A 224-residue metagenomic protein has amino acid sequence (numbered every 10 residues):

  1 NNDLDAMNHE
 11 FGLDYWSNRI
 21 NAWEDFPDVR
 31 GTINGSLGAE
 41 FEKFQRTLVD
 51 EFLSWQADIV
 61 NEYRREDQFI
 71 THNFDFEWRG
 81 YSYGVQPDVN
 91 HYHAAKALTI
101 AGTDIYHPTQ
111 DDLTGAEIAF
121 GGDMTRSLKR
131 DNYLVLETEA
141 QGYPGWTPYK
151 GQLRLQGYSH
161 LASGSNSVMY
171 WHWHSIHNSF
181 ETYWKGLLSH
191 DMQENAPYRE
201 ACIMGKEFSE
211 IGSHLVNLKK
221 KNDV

Functional and structural regions predicted by a protein language model:
N1-I118: Polysaccharide-binding and catalytic clefts of secreted carbohydrate-active enzymes
W23-F26, S54, E66-D67, A95-V224: Carbohydrate-binding surfaces of carbohydrate-active enzymes
